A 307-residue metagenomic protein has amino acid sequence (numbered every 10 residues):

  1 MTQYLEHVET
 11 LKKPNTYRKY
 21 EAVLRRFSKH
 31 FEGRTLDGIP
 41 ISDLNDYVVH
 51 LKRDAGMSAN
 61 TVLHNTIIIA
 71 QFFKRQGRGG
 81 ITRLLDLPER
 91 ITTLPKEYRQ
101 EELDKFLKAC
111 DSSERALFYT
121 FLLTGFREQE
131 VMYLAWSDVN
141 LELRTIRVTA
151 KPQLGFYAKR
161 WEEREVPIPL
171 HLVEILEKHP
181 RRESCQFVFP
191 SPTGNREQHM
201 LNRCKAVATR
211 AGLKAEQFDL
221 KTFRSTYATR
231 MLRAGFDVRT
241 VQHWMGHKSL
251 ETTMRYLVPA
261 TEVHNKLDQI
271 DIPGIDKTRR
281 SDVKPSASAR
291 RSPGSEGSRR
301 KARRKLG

Functional and structural regions predicted by a protein language model:
M1-V23, L51-M57: Short, aromatic/basic-rich helix-turn unit that serves as a nucleic-acid recognition element
R26, R34-D46, R53-D86, F126-Q129 (+2 more regions): N-terminal DNA-binding recognition helix of tyrosine site-specific recombinases/integrases
A59, G79, L84-L134, E183 (+1 more regions): Basic, Lys/Arg- and aromatic-enriched nucleic-acid-binding interface segment
E97, P152-L154, M245-I270: Catalytic-site neighborhood detector that most strongly recognizes the C-terminal catalytic loop/helix of tyrosine
E97-E101, T124, Y133-K178: Conserved tyrosine-mediated DNA breakage-rejoining catalytic core shared by Y-recombinases
A116-Y119, L123, E130, N202 (+3 more regions): C-terminal catalytic core of tyrosine-transesterase DNA break-rejoin enzymes
L143, L170, I270-G307: C-terminal secondary-structure termini that scaffold catalytic or DNA-interacting sites
P152, P169-A215: Active-site/catalytic core of tyrosine-dependent DNA strand-transfer enzymes
